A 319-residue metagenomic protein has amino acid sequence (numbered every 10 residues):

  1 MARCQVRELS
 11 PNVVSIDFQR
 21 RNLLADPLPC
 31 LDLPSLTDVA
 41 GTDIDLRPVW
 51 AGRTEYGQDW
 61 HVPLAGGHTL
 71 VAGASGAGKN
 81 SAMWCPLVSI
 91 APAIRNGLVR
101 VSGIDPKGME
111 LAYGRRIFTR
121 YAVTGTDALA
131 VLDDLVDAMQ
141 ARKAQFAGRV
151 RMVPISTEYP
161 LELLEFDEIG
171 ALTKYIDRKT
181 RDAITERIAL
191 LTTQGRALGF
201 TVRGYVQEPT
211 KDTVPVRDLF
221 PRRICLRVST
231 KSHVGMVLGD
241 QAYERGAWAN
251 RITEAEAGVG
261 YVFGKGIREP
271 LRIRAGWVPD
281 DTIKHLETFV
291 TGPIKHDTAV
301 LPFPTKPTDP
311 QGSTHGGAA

Functional and structural regions predicted by a protein language model:
M1-R3, P86-L87: Short, non-transmembrane amphipathic alpha-helical segments
A2-S15, L23-D38, Y205-H315: Conserved ATP-driven motor cores of ASCE-family P-loop NTPases powering translocation/secretion/packaging/pilus
D17-N22, K174-Y175: Short, hydrophobic beta-strand segments
D32-R149, E162-A247, R251, D281: P-loop NTPase catalytic phosphate-binding loop
V153-E162: Short basic/glycine-enriched coil/helix segment immediately N-terminal to the Walker B
A319: Phosphate-handling catalytic cores of nucleic-acid transaction enzymes
